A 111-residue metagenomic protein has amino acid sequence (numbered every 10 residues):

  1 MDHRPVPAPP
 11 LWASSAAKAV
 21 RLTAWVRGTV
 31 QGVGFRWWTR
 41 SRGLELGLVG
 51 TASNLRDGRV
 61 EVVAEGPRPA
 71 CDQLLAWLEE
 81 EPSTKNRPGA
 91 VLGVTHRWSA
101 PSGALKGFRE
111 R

Functional and structural regions predicted by a protein language model:
M1-R111: Intrinsically disordered, low-complexity, mixed-charge
